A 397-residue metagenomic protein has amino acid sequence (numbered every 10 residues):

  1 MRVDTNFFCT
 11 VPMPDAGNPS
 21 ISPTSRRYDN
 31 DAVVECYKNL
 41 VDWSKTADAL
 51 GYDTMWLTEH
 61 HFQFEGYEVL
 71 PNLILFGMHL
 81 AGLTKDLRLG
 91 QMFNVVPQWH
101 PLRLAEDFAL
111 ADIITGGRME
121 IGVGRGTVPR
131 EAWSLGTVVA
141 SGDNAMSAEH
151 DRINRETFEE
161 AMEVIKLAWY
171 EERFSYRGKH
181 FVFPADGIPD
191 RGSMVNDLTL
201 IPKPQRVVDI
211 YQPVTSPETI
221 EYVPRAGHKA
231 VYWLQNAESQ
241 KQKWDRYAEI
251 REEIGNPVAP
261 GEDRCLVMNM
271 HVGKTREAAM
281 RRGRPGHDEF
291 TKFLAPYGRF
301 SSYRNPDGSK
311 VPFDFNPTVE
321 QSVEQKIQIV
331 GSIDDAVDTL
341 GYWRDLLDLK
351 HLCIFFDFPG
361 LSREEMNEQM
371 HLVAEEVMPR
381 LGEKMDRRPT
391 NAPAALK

Functional and structural regions predicted by a protein language model:
M1-L87, V207-V208, N391-K397: N-terminal beta1-alpha1-beta2 module of alpha/beta enzyme domains
V3-F7, M55-L57, R88-Q91, M119-V123 (+4 more regions): Hydrophobic faces of well-ordered beta-strands that scaffold small-molecule active sites in alpha/beta enzyme cores
D4-Y28, G142-T199, S239-L349, G382-K397: An alpha-helical appendage that flanks or caps ligand/catalytic pockets
S22-Y37, N94-L102, P204-T215, M270-G273 (+1 more regions): Active-site mouth loops of central-metabolism enzymes
D48-A49, H79-K85, F108, D112-R118 (+3 more regions): Acidic (Asp/Glu)-rich catalytic clusters
G51, E59, L80, A111 (+8 more regions): Conserved, mostly hydrophobic/aromatic
Y67-Q91, T157, H371-M385: Alpha-helix-loop-beta-strand connector modules within alpha/beta enzyme cores
P213-S239: A conserved active-site cap/scaffold subdomain adjacent to cofactor or substrate pockets
